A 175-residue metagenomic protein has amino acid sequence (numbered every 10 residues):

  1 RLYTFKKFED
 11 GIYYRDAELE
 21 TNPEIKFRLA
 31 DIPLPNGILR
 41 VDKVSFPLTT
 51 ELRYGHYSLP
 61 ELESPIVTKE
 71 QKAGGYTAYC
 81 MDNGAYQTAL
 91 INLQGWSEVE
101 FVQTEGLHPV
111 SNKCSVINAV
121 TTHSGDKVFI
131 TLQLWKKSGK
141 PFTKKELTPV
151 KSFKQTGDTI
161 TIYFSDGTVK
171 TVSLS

Functional and structural regions predicted by a protein language model:
R1-S175: CBM-like, beta-strand-rich accessory domains located in the C-terminal region of large, secreted polysaccharide-active
